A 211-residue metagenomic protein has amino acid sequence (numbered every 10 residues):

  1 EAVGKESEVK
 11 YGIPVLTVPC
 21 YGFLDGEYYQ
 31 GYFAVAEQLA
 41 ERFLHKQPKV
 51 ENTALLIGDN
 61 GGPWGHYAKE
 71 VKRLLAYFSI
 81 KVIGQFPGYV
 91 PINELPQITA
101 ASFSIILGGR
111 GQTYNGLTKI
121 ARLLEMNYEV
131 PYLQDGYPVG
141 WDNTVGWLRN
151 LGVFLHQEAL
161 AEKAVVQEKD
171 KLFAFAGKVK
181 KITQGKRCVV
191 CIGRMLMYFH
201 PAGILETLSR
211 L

Functional and structural regions predicted by a protein language model:
E1-L211: An N-terminal assembly and electron-transfer interface module characteristic of large anaerobic redox and radical
